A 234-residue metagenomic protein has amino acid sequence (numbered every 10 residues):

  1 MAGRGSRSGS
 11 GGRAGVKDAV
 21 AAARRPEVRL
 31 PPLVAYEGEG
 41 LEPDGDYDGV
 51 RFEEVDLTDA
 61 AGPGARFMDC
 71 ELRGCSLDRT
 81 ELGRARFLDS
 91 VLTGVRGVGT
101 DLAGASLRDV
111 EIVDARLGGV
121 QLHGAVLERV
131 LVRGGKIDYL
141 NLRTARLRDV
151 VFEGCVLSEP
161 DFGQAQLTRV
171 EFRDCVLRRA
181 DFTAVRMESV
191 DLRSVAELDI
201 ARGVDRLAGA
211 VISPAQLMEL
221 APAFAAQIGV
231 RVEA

Functional and structural regions predicted by a protein language model:
A2, S6, G12-A234: Tandem repeat scaffolds
